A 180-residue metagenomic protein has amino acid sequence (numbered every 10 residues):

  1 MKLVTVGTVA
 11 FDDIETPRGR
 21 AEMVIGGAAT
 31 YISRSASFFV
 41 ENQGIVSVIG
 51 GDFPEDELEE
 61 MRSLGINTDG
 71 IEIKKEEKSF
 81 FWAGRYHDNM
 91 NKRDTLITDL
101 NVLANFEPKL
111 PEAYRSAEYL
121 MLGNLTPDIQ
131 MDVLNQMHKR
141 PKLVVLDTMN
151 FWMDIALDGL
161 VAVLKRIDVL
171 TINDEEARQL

Functional and structural regions predicted by a protein language model:
M1-V4: Extreme N-terminal starter segment of soluble prokaryotic enzymes
G7-V9: Active-site metal-binding loops of divalent metal-dependent hydrolases
F11-M23, V40-M121, N135-R140: Conserved N-terminal subdomain of the carbohydrate kinase-like
G19-R34: Short catalytic helix/loop segments, enriched in acidic residues and glycine and frequently bearing histidine
V24-A28, N101-F106, L125-I129, W152-I155: Short secondary-structure boundary/capping elements
G26, V48, L146-D147: Thr-Gly-centered strand-to-loop micro-motif
S37: Gly/Ala-rich phosphate-binding loop of Rossmann-like dinucleotide-binding domains, activating on the conserved
Y119-L180: Conserved beta-alpha-beta core of the PfkB/ribokinase-like small-molecule kinase fold
